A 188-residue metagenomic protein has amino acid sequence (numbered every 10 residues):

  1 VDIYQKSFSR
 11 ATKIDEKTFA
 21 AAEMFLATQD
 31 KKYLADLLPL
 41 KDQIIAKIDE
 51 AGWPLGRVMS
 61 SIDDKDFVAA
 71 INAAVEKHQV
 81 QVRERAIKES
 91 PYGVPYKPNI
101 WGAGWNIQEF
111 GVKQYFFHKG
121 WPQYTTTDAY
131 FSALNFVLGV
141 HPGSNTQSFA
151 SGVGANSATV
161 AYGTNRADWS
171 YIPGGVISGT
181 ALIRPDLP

Functional and structural regions predicted by a protein language model:
Y4, A11-P39, A51-K88, K97-P188: Aromatic (Trp/Tyr) and acidic
P39-K47: Solenoid-like repeat scaffolds
